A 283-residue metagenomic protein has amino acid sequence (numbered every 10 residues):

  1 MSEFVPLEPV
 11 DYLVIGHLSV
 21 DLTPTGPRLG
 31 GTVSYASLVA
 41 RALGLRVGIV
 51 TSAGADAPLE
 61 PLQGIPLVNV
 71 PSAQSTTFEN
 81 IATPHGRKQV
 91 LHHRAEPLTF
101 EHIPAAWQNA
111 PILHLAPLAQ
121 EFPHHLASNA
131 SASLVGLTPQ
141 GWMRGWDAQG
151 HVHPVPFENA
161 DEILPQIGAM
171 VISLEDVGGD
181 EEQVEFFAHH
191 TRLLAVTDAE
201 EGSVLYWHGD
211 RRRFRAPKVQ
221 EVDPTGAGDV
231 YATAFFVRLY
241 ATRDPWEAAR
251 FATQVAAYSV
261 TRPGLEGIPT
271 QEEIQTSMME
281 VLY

Functional and structural regions predicted by a protein language model:
E3-E8, Q183-Y283: Conserved phosphate-binding/catalytic region of the ribokinase-like
F4-D11, V20-G26, A42-E121, H125-G136 (+1 more regions): Conserved N-terminal subdomain of the carbohydrate kinase-like
Y12-V14, V135, M170, L194: Residue-level marker for buried hydrophobic side chains located in beta-strands that build the well-ordered beta-sheet
G16-L18, V230: Active-site metal-binding loops of divalent metal-dependent hydrolases
P24-L29, D147-G150, V184, P263-L265: Short, solvent-exposed loop/turn segments at secondary-structure boundaries
R28-L43: Short catalytic helix/loop segments, enriched in acidic residues and glycine and frequently bearing histidine
L38, F78-I81, G202-Y206: Short beta-strand scaffold segments in enzyme catalytic cores
I112-F186, E200-G202: Conserved beta-alpha-beta core of the PfkB/ribokinase-like small-molecule kinase fold
